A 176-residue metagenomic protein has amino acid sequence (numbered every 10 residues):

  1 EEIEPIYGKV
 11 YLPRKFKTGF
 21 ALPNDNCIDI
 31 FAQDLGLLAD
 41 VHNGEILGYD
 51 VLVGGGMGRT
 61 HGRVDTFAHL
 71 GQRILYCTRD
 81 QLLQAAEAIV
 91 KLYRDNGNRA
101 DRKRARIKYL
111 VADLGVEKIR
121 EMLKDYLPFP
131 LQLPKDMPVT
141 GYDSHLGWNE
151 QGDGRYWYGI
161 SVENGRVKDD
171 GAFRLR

Functional and structural regions predicted by a protein language model:
E1-R176: Peripheral terminal and linker regions in Fe-S/redox and tRNA-modifying enzymes
